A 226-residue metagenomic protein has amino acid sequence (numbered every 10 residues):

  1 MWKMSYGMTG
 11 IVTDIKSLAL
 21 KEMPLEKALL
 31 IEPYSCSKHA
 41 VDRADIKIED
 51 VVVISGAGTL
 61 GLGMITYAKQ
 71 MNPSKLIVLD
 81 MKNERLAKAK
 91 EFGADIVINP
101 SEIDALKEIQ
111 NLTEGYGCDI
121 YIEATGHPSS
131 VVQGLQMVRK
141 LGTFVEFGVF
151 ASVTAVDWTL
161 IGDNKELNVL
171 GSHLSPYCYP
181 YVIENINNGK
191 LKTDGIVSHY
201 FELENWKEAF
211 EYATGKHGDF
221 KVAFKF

Functional and structural regions predicted by a protein language model:
M1-S17: Glycine-rich phosphate/adenylate-binding loop and adjacent beta-alpha elements of nucleotide- or dinucleotide-binding
I15, M23-I103, K107: Mid-domain Rossmann-like dinucleotide-binding core that forms the NAD(H)/NADP(H) cofactor-binding site
A44-I46, T113, T125, M137-R139: A generic alpha-to-beta junction signature in SAM-dependent methyltransferases
I48-V51, P73, C118, L141 (+1 more regions): Phosphate-coordination loops involved in phosphoryl transfer and adenosine-cofactor binding
E49, A94, G117-C118, T193: Local beta-strand N-terminus motif with an aromatic residue
L106-Y121: A short acidic, Gly/Pro-enriched loop at the edge of an enzyme's catalytic core that lines a small-molecule cofactor
H127-N188, F226: Glycine-rich phosphate-binding loop and adjacent beta-alpha segment of Rossmann(oid) nucleotide-cofactor-binding
V132-Q136, P176, P180-F226: C-terminal hydrophobic helical "lid"/dimerization subdomain of Rossmann-like NAD(P)H-dependent oxidoreductases
